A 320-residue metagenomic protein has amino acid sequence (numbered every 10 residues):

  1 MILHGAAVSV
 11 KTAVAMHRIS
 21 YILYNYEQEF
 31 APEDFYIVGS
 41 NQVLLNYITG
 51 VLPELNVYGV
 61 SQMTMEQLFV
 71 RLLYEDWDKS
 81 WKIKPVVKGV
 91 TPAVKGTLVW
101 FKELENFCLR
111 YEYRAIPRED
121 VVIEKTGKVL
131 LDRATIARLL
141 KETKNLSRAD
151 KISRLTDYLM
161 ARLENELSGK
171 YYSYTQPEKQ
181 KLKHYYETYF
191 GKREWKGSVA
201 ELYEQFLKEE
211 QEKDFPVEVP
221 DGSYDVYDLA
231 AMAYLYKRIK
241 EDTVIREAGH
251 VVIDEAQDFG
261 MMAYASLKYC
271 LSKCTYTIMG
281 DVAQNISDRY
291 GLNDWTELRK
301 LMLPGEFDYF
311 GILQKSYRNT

Functional and structural regions predicted by a protein language model:
L3-G5: Hydrophobic anchor at the beta1->P-loop junction of P-loop NTPases
V8-S9: Walker A (P-loop) phosphate-binding loop of P-loop NTPases
T12-I22: Motif I (Walker A/P-loop) of helicase-class P-loop NTPases
S20, Q257-D258, A283-Q284: Catalytic acidic motif of RecA-like/P-loop NTPases
L23-V252, Q257-S266, C274, E306-I312: Alpha-helical nucleic-acid-binding subdomain of P-loop helicases immediately C-terminal to the Walker A/P-loop
C270-T320: Conserved RecA-like helicase ATPase core segment that couples NTP binding/hydrolysis to strand translocation
